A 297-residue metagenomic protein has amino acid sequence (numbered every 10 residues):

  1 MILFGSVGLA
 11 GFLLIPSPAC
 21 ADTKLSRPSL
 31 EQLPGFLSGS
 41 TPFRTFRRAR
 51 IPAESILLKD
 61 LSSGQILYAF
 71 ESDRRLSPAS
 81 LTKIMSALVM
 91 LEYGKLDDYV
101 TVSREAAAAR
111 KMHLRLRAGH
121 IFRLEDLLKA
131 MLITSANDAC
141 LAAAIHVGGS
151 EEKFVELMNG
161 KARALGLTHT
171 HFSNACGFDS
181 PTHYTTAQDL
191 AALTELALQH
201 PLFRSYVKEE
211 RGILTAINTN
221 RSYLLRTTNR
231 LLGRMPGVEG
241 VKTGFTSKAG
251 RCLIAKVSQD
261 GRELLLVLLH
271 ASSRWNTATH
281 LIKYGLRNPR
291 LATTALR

Functional and structural regions predicted by a protein language model:
I2-F12: Bacterial N-terminal signal peptides
L3-F4, V155, E239: Generic alpha-helix initiation/capping and coil-helix boundary signal
C20-Q188, A192-P201: Active-site-adjacent loops and short helices of periplasmic peptidoglycan-processing enzymes
A21, L167-T168, D179-R297: Domain-terminus/edge residues, biased toward the C-terminal soluble/receptor-binding domains of extracytoplasmic
